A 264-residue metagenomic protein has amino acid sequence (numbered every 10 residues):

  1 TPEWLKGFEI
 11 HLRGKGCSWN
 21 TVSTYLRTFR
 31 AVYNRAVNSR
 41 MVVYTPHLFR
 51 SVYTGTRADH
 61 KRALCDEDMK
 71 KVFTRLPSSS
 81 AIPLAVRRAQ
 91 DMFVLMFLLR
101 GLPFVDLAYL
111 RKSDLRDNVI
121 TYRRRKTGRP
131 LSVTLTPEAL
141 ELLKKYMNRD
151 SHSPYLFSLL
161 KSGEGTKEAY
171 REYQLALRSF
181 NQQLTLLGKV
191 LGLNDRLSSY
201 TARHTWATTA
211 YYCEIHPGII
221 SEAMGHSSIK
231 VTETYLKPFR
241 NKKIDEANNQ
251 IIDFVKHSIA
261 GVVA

Functional and structural regions predicted by a protein language model:
T1-H60, R75-S79: N-terminal core-binding DNA-recognition domain of tyrosine recombinases/integrases
V43, G55-T74, R129-T136, S151-P154: DNA breakage-rejoining catalytic core of tyrosine-based enzymes
R50-S51, Y109-K145: Conserved tyrosine-mediated DNA breakage-rejoining catalytic core shared by Y-recombinases
A63-D66, R124-G128, G163, M224-N249: Catalytic-site neighborhood detector that most strongly recognizes the C-terminal catalytic loop/helix of tyrosine
M69-K70, T136-N194: Active-site/catalytic core of tyrosine-dependent DNA strand-transfer enzymes
T74, S78-L84, N181-E222: Short, basic (Lys/Arg/His-rich) helix/loop patches that form interaction surfaces in the mid-to-C-terminal regions
S113-V119, N194-D195, I215-T234: Short, polar N-cap/turn motifs at the start of nucleic acid-interacting alpha helices
S151, L159-K167, Q250-A264: C-terminal secondary-structure termini that scaffold catalytic or DNA-interacting sites
